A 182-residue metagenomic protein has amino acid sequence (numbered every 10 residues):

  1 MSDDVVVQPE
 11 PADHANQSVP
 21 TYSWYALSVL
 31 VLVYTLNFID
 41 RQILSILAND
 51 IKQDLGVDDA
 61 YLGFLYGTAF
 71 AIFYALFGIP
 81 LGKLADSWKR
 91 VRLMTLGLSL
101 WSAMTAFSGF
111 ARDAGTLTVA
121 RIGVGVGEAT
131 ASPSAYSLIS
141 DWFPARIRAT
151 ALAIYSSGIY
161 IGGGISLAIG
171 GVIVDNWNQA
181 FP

Functional and structural regions predicted by a protein language model:
S2-I39: Cytosolic juxtamembrane N-terminal segment immediately preceding the first transmembrane helix of multi-pass
Q42, F70-I79, A129, G163-G164: Residue-level signature of mid-helix packing/kink "hotspots" within the transmembrane helices of 12-pass Major
L47-L76: Extracellular/periplasmic helix-loop-helix junction of adjacent transmembrane segments in MFS-like secondary
D50, I79-K83, V172: Membrane-interface helix termini in secondary transporters
G56, K89, F110-T116, G127 (+1 more regions): Helix-breaking motifs and short loop linkers at transmembrane-helix boundaries and internal kinks in secondary membrane
L76-G115: Conserved MFS/SLC helix-loop-helix module at the cytosolic interface between two early adjacent transmembrane helices
A120-G158: Cytoplasmic helix-loop-helix junction between adjacent transmembrane helices in 12-TM secondary transporters
Y155, I159-P182: Helix-loop-helix hairpin linking two adjacent transmembrane segments in secondary transporters
